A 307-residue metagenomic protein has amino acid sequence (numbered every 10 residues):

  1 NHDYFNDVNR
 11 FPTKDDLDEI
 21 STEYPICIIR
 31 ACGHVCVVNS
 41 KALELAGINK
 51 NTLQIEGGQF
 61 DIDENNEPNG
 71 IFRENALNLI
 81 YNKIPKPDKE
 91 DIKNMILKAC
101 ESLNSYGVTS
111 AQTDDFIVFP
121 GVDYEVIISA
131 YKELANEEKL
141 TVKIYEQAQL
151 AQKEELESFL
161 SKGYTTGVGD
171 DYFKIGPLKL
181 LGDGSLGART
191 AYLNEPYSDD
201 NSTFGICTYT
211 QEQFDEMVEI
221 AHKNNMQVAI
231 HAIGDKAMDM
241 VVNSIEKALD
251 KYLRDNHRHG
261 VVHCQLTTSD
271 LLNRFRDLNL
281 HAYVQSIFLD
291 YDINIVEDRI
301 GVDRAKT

Functional and structural regions predicted by a protein language model:
N1-S161, G176, L180, S185-A237 (+2 more regions): Divalent metal-binding segments
I128, M238, T268-L272: Short, well-ordered alpha-helical microsegments
A135-T141, G167-V168, K247-N256: Short helix-capping segments at alpha-helix termini
Q149-E155, V262-L271: Short, conserved secondary-structure transition motifs
V168-G169, K174: Acidic/histidine-enriched ion/cofactor-binding microenvironments in catalytic or ligand-binding pockets
D239-I245: Functional transmembrane alpha-helices
L266-T307: Active-site-adjacent C-terminal substructures of enzyme catalytic domains
